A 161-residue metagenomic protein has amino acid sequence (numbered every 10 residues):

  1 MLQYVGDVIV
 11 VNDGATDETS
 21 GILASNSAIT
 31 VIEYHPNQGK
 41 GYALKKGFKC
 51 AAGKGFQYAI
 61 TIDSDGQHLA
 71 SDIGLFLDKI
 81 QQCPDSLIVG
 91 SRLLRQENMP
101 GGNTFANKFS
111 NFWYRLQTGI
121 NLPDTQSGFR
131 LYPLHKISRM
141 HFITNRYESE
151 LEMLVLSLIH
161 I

Functional and structural regions predicted by a protein language model:
M1-D7: Short, acidic, metal-binding catalytic loop of nucleotide-sugar glycosyltransferases
Y4, N26-S27: Short, structured coil segments at secondary-structure junctions
D7-V8, Y58: Residues at the starts of beta-strands that form the adenosine-phosphate
N12-S20, G66: A conserved acidic beta->alpha catalytic loop
T30, H35-G53, Y58, A70-Y147: Acceptor/aglycone-binding surface of glycosyltransferases and processive sugar-polymer synthases
E148-M153: Acidic donor-binding loop at a coil-to-helix junction in glycosyltransferase catalytic cores that engages
I159-I161: Conserved small/polar residues in nucleotide/adenosyl-binding loops
